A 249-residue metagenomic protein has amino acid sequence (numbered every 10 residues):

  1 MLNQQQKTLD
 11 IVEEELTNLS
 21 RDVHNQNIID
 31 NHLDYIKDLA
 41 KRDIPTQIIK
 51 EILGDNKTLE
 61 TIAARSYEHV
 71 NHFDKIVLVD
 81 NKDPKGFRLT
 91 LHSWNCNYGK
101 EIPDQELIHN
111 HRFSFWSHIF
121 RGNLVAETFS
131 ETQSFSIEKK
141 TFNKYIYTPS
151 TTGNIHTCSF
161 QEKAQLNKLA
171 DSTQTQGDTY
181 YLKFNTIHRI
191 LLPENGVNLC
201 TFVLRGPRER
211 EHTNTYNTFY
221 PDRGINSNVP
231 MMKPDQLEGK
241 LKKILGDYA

Functional and structural regions predicted by a protein language model:
L2-L91: A short, N-terminal "cap"/entry segment at the start of jelly-roll beta-barrel domains of the cupin/DSBH fold
I62-S66, V79, I102-H109, L169 (+1 more regions): Catalytic micro-motifs at enzyme active sites that drive phosphoryl/nucleotidyl and oxygen chemistry
L91-H109, T132-Q133, F184: Conserved short histidine dyad/triad with adjacent acidic residue
N110-A126, S130, L204: Short, conserved beta-strand element in jelly-roll/cupin
A126-E127, H188-P193: Short beta-strand His + acidic residue motifs that chelate non-heme Fe in jelly-roll/DSBH and cupin folds
S130-F184: Short acidic-glycine-tyrosine-enriched beta hairpin
G196-H212: A short hydrophobic beta-strand segment most commonly corresponding to one strand of the jelly-roll/cupin
E209-A249: Long, compositionally biased interface segments
